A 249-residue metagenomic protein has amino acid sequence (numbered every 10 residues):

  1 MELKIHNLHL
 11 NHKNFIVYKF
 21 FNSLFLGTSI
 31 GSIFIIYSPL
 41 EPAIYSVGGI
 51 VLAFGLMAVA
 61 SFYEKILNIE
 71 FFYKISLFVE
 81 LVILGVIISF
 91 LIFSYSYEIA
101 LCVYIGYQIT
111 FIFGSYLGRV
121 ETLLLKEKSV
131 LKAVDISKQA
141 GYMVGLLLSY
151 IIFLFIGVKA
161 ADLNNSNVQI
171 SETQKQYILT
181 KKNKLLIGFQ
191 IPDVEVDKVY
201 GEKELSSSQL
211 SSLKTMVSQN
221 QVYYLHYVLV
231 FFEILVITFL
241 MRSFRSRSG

Functional and structural regions predicted by a protein language model:
M1-L10: Short, Lys/Arg-rich, polar N-terminal cytosolic tail immediately upstream of the first transmembrane signal-anchor
F15-G27, G31, I35, A53-M57 (+1 more regions): Substrate-agnostic recognition of the 12-TM MFS/MFS-like secondary transporter fold
P39-L52, N220, Y224: Loop-to-transmembrane helix entry
Y45-K65: Central cavity-lining transmembrane alpha-helices of secondary-active solute carriers, predominantly the Major
K65-V79: Cytoplasmic membrane-interface "Motif A"-like loop-to-helix N-cap segments of 12-TM Major Facilitator Superfamily
V79-L101: C-terminal ends and interior cores of transmembrane alpha-helices in multi-pass membrane transporters/permeases
L154-L235: A membrane-interface helix-boundary motif in multi-pass transporters
L229-G249: Multi-pass alpha-helical transporter architecture, strongest for 12-TM Major Facilitator/SLC carriers used
